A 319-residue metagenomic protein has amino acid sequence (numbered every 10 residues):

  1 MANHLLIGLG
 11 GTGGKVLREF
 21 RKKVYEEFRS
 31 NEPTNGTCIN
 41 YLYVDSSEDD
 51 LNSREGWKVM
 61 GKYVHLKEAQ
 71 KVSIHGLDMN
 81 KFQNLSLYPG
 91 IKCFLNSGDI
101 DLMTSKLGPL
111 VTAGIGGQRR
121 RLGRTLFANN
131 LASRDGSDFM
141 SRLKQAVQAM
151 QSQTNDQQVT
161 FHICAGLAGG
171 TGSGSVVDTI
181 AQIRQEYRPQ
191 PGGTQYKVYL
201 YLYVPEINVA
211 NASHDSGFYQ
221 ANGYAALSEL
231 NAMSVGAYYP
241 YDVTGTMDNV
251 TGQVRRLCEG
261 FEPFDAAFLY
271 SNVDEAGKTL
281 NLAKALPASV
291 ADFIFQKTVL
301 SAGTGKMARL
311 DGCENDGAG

Functional and structural regions predicted by a protein language model:
H4-G8, T12-K22, E26-T160, L167 (+2 more regions): Terminal, contiguous helix-loop blocks that mediate binding/assembly
